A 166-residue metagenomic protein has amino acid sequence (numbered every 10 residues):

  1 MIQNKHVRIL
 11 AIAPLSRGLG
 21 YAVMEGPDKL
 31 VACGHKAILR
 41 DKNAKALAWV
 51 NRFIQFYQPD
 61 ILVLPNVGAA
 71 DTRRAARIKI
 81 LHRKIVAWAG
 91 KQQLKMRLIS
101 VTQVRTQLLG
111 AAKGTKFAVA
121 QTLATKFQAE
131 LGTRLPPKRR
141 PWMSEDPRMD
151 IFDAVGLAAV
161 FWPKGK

Functional and structural regions predicted by a protein language model:
M1-K166: Phosphate- and other anionic-substrate recognition elements at nucleic-acid/protein interfaces
